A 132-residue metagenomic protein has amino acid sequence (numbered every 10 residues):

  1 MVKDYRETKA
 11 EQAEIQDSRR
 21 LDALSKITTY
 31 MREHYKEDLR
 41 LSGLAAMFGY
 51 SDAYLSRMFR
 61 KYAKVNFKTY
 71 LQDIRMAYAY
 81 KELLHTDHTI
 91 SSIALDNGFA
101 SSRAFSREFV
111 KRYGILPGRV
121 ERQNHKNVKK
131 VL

Functional and structural regions predicted by a protein language model:
M1-T29, E33, S42-F48, K61-T69 (+1 more regions): Short, Lys/Arg-enriched, Trp-marked, Pro/Gly-tolerant hinge/linker segments that flank
T28-T29, E33, D38-S42, K61-A100 (+1 more regions): Terminal helix-turn-helix DNA-binding modules in bacterial transcription factors
S51-D52, A100-S101: Short coil turns linking two alpha-helices in DNA-binding domains
L55, F59, A104-F105, F109: Short hydrophobic/aromatic patch on the recognition helix
N66-F67, L71, F105, L116-P117: Short amphipathic alpha-helical segment with a characteristic S/N-K-E followed by hydrophobic residues
